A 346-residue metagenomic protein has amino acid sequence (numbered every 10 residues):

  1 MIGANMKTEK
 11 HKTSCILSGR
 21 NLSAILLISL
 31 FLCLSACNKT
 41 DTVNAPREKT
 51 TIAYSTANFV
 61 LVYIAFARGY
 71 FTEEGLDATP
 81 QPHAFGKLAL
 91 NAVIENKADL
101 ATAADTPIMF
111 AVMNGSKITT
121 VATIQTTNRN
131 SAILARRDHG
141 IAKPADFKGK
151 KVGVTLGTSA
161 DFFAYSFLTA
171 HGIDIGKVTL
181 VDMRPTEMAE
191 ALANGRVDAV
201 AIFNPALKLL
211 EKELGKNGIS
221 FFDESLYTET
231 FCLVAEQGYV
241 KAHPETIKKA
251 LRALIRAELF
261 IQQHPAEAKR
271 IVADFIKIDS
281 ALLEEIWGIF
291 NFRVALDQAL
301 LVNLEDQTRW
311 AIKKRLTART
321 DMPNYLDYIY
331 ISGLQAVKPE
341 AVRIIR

Functional and structural regions predicted by a protein language model:
T8-I25: Bacterial N-terminal signal peptides that target proteins for export
C33-A36: C-terminal motif of bacterial Sec signal peptides marking the signal peptidase cleavage site
N38-T40: Bacterial signal peptide processing site
V43-D174, T179-D182, D198-N204, G218-Y227: Short, glycine-/small- and polar/acidic-enriched structural segments that line small-molecule recognition paths
T106, V181, T186-F275: Pocket-lining segment of extracytoplasmic ligand-binding domains
G157-G176, A253-E284, P323-L326, V337-K338: Ligand-binding clefts/hinges and TM-proximal coupling segments of bilobed small-molecule sensing domains
K241-A318: Secondary-structure end/capping motifs
I312-R346: Conserved C-terminal helix/tail region of periplasmic/extracytoplasmic solute-binding proteins
